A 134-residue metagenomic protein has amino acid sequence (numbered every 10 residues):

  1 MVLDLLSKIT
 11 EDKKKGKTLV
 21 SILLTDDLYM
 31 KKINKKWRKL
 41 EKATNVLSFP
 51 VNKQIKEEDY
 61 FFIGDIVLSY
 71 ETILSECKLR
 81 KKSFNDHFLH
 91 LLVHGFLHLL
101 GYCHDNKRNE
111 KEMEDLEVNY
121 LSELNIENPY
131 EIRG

Functional and structural regions predicted by a protein language model:
M1-L89, L100-G134: An acidic/histidine-cluster motif and surrounding catalytic segment that typifies divalent-metal-assisted enzyme active
L97: Periplasmic solute-binding protein
